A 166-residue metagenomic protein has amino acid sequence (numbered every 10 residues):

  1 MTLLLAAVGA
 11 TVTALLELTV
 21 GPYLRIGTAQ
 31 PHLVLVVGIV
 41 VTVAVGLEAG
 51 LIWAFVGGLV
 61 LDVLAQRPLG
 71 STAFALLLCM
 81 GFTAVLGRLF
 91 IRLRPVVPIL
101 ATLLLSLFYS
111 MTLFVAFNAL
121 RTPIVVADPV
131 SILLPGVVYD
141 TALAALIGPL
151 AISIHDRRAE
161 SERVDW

Functional and structural regions predicted by a protein language model:
M1-W166: Terminal, non-globular segments
